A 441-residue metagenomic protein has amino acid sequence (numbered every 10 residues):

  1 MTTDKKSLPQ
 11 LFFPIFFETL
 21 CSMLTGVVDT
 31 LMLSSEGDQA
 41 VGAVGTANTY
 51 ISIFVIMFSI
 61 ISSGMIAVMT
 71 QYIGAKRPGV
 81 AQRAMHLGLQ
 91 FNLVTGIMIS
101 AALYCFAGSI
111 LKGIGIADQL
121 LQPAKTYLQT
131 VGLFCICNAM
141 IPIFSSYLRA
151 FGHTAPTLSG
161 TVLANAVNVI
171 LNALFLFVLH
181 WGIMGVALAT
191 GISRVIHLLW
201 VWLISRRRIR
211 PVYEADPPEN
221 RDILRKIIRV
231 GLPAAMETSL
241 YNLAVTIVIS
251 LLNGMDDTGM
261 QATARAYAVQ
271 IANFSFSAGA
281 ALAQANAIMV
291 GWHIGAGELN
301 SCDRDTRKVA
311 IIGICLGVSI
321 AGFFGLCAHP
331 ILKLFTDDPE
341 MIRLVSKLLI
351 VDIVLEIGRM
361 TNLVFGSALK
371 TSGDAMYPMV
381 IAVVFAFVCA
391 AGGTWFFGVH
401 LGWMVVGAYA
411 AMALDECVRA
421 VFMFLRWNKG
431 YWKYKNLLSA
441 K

Functional and structural regions predicted by a protein language model:
M1-I15, M69-I136, F177-L232, V290-L355 (+1 more regions): Short alpha-helical transmembrane segments in multi-pass integral membrane proteins
Q10, L33-S52, Q119-P123, I183-M184 (+4 more regions): Interfacial/gating helices of multi-pass transporter permease domains
Q10-D29, T130, A164, S193-H197 (+3 more regions): Transmembrane helical elements of multi-pass membrane transporters/channels
F17, C21, T25, F54-F58 (+16 more regions): Residue-level hotspots within pore-lining transmembrane alpha-helices of multi-pass secondary transporters
L24-V27, S35-D38, Y72-A75, A150-F151 (+5 more regions): Helix-loop interface residues and adjacent transmembrane-helix termini in multi-pass membrane transporters, primarily
V28-M32, A107-I110, L171, A244-L252 (+2 more regions): Hydrophobic/aromatic end-of-helix segments at the C-terminal termini of transmembrane alpha-helices
V41-A101, N138-T157, I249, A262-A328 (+1 more regions): Small-residue-rich hydrophobic transmembrane alpha-helices
S62, T130-R149, T157-N168, V186-V201 (+6 more regions): Short runs within selected transmembrane alpha-helices of multi-pass transporters and secretion channels
